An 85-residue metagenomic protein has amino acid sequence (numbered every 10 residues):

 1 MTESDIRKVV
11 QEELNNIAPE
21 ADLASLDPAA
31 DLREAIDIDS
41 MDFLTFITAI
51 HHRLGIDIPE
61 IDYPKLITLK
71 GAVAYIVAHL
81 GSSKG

Functional and structural regions predicted by a protein language model:
T2-I38, R53, D57-G85: Phosphopantetheine-dependent thiolation modules in NRPS/PKS and related acyl-activating systems
D42: Two-component histidine kinase catalytic core, primarily the HATPase_c
